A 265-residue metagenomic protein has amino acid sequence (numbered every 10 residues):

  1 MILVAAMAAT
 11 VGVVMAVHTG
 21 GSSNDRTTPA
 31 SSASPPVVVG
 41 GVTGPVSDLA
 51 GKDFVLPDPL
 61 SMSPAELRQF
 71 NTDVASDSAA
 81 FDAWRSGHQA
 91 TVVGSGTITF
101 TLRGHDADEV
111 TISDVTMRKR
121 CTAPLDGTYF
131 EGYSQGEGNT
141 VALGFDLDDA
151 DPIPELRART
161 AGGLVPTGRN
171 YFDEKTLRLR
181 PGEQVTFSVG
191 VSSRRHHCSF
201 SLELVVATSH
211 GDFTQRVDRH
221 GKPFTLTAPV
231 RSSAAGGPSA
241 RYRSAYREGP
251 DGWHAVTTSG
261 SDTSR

Functional and structural regions predicted by a protein language model:
V11-A33: C-terminal region of N-terminal signal peptides and the immediate post-cleavage residues of exported proteins
D25-V92: Extracytoplasmic low-complexity, Pro/Thr/Ser/Ala/Gly-rich segments that lie immediately after a secretion/anchoring
F81-V93, L102-T111, R178: Short, solvent-exposed beta-strand/turn "edge" segments of beta-rich domains on protein surfaces
D108-T116, D126-Y129, E155-A158, S201: Short, hydrophobic/aromatic beta-strand segments
R120-E131, S209-V217: Short aromatic-acidic-glycine turn motif
A123-G163: Long, charge-dense
A150-T167, S201-R265: Acidic, serine/threonine- and proline-rich intrinsically disordered appendage/tail regions
V165-C198: Low-complexity, intrinsically disordered segments enriched in Ser/Thr together with acidic residues
